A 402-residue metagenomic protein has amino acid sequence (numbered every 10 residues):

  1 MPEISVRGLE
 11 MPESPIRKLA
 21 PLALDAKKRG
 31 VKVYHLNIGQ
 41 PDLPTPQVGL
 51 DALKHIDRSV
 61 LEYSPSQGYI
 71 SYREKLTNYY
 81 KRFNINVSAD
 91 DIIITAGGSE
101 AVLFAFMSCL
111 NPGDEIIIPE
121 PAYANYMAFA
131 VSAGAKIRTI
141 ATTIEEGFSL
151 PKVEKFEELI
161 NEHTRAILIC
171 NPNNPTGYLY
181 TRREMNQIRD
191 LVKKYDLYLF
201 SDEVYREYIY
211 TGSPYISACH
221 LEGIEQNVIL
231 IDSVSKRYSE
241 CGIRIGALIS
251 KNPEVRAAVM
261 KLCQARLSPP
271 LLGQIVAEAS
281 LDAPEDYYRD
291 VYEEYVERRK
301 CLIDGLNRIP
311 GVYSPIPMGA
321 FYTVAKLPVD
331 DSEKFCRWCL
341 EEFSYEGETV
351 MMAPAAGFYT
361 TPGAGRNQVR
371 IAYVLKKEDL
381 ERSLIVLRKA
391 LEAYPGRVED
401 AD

Functional and structural regions predicted by a protein language model:
P2-I4, G8-S14, L19-K32, I38-I56 (+1 more regions): PLP-dependent class I/II
S59: Basic nucleic-acid-binding alpha-helical/helix-turn surface characteristic of O6-alkylguanine DNA
Y63-A96: Conserved N-terminal alpha-helix of the aminotransferase class I/II PLP-enzyme fold
